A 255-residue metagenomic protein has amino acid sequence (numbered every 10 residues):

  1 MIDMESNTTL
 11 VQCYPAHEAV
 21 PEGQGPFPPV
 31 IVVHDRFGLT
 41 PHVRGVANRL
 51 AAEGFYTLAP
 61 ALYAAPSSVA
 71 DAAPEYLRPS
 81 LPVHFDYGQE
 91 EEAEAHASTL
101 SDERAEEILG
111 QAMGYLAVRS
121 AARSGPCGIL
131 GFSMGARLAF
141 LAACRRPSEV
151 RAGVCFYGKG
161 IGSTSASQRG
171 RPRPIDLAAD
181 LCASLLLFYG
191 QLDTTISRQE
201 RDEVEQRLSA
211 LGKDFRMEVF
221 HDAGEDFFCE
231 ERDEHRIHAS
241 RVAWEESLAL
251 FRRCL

Functional and structural regions predicted by a protein language model:
M1-L255: N-terminal cap/leader regions of alpha/beta-hydrolase-fold enzymes, predominantly small-molecule hydrolases
